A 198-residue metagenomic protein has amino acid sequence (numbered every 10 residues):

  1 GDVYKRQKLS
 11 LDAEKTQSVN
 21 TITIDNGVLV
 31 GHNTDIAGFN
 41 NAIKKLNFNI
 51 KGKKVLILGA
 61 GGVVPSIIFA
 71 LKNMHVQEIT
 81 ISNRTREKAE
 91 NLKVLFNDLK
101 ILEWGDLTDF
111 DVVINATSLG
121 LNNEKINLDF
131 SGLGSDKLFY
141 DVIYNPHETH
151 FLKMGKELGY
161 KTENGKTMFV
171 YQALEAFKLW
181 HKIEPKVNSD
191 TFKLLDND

Functional and structural regions predicted by a protein language model:
G1-Y4: Short, small-residue-biased leader/transition segments that mark boundaries at the very start of proteins
D25, F48-K53, G134: Short helix-loop-beta connector
V28-I43: A glycine-rich, Thr/Ser-enriched phosphate-binding loop motif common to dinucleotide/cofactor-binding enzymes
N33, G52-K72, V76: Glycine-rich adenosine-cofactor-binding loop
M74-L95: NAD(P)-binding Rossmann-fold cofactor-contacting core
N97-E163: Rossmann-like adenosine-cofactor binding region
L138, V142-D198: Adenosine-phosphate binding glycine-rich loop
